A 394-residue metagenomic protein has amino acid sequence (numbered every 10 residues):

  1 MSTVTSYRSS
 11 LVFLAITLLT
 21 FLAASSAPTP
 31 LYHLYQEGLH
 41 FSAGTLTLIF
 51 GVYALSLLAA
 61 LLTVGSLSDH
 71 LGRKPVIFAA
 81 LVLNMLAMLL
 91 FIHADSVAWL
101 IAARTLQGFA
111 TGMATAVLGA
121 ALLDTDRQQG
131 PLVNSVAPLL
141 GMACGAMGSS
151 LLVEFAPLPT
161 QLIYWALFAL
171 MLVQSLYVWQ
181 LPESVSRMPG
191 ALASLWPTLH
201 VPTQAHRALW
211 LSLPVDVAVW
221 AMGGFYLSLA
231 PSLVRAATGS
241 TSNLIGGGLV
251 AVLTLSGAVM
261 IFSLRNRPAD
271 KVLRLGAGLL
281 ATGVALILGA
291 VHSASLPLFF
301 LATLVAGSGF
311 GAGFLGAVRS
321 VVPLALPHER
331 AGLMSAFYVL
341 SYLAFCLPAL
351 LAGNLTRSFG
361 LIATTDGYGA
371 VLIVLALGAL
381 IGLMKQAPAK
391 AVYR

Functional and structural regions predicted by a protein language model:
H40, G72, H93-A98, A290-A294: Helix-breaking motifs and short loop linkers at transmembrane-helix boundaries and internal kinks in secondary membrane
L58-V97: Conserved MFS/SLC helix-loop-helix module at the cytosolic interface between two early adjacent transmembrane helices
A103-P138: Cytoplasmic helix-loop-helix junction between adjacent transmembrane helices in 12-TM secondary transporters
Q129, V133-W179: Helix-loop-helix hairpin linking two adjacent transmembrane segments in secondary transporters
L162-V178, T365-G382: Symmetry-related core transmembrane helices of the 12-TM Major Facilitator Superfamily/SLC fold
I245-A269, L279, G283: Transmembrane alpha-helices of Major Facilitator/SLC transporters
V272-A317: C-terminal transmembrane helical hairpin of 12-TM major facilitator-type secondary transporters
F310, V318-G369, A379: A late C-terminal transmembrane helix in Major Facilitator Superfamily
